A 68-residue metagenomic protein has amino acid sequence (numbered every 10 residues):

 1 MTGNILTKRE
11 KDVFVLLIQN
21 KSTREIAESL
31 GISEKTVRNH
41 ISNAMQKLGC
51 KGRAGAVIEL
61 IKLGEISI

Functional and structural regions predicted by a protein language model:
M1-E34: Helix-turn-helix DNA-binding segment
R9, H40-N43: Residues within the DNA-recognition helix of helix-turn-helix
E34, S42, G52: Residue-level detector of functional hotspots within protein domains
Q46-I68: Basic, Lys/Arg-enriched C-terminal extension of HTH/homeodomain DNA-binding domains
